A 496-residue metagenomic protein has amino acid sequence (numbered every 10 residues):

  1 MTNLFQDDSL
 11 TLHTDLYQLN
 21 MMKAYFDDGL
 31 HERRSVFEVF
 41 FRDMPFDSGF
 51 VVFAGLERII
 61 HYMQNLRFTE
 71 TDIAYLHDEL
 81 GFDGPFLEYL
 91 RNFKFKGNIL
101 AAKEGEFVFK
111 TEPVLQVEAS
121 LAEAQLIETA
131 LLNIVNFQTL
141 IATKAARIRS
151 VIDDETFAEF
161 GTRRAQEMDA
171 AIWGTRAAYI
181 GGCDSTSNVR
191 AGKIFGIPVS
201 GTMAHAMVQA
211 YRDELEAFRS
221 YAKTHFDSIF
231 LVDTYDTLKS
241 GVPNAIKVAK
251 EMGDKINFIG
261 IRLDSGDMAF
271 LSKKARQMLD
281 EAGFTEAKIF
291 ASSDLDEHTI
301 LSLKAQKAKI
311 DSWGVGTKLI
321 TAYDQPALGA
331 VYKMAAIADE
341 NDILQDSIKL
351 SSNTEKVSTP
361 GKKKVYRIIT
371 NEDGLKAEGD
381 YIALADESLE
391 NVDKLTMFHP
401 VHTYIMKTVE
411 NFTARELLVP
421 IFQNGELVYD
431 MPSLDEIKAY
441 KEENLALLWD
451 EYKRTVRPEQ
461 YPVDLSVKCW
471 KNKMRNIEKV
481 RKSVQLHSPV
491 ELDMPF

Functional and structural regions predicted by a protein language model:
T2-R33, F37, D47-S48, L295-F496: Gly/Ser/Thr/Ala-enriched C-terminal appendages of enzymes
T2-S35, D43-P45, G81, L87-K96 (+5 more regions): Buried, small/hydrophobic-residue-enriched core segments of structured protein domains
S35-R91: N-terminal, Lys/Arg-enriched amphipathic/low-complexity engagement segments that precede the first folded domain
G55-R58, L140, S433-I437: Short amphipathic alpha-helical segments
A74-Y75, T143-R147, G161, K453-Q460: Short coil/turn segments at secondary-structure boundaries
I99-G105, F412-L417: Short acidic, Pro/Gly- and aromatic-enriched capping/linker segments at domain boundaries
S200, I261, I289, D311-W313: Hydrophobic residues within beta-strands of alpha/beta enzymes
